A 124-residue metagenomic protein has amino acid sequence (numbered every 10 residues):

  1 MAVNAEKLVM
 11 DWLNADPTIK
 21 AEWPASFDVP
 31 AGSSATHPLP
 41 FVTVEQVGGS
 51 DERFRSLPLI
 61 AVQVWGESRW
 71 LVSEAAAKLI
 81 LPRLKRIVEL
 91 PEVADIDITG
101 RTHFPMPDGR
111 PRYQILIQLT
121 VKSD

Functional and structural regions predicted by a protein language model:
M1-M10, R55-G66, L81: Short N-terminal helix-initiation segments at or just after the protein's N-terminus
M1-S50, P91: Small/polar-rich, solvent-exposed N-terminal microdomains that initiate assembly or binding
V9, L13, A25, V42-V44 (+4 more regions): Hydrophobic beta-strand residues in large extracellular and virion-surface proteins
I19, P82-D124: Acidic-leaning, charged glycine-interspersed low-complexity segments
G32, V47-G49, E67, T120-D124: Generic structural motif
S34-L57, L90, I96-P111: Short, charged, surface-exposed interaction patches
F54-V72, P111-V121: Oligomerization/assembly interface segments of phage tail-like spikes and tubes
W65-E89: Mid-chain, well-packed structural core segment of small domains
